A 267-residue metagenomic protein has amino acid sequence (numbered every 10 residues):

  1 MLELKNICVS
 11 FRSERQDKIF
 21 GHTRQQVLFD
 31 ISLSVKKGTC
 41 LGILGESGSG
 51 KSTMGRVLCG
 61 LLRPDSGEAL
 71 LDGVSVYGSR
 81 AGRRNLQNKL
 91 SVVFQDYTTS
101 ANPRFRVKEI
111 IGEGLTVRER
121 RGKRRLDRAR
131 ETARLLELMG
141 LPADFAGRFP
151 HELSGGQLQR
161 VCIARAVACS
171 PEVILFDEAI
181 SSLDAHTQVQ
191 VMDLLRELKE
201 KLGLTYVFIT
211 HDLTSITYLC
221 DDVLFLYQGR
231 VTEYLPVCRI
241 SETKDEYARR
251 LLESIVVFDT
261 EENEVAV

Functional and structural regions predicted by a protein language model:
I19-H22, V76-S91, E109, V117 (+1 more regions): ABC ATPase NBD coupling module
L44-E46: The feature captures the beta-strand-to-loop junction immediately N-terminal to the Walker
C59: Helix-to-loop junction immediately C-terminal to a conserved catalytic motif
L126-D144, E253: Conserved ABC ATPase "signature" region
F149-L153, Q157: Conserved ABC ATPase signature
I216-Y218: A short, surface-exposed alpha-helical micro-motif characterized by mixed small hydrophobic and charged/polar residues
